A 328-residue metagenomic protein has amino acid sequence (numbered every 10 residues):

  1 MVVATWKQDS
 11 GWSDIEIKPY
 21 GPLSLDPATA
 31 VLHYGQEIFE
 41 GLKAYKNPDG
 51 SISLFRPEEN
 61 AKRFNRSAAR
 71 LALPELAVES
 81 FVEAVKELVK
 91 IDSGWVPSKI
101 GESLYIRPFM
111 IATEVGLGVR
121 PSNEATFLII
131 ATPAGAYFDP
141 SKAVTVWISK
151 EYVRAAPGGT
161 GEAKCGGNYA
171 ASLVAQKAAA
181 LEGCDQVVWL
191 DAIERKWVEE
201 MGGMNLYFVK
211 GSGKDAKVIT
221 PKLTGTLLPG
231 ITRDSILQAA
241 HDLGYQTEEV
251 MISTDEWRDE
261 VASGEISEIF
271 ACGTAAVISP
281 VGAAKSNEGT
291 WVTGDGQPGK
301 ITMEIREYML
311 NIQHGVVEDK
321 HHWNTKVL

Functional and structural regions predicted by a protein language model:
M1-L88, F109, G116-L328: Helix-start/capping segments and mature chain N-termini
L88-K99: Charged, gly/pro-rich active-site loop segments
P97-I111: Extended, Lys/Arg-enriched charged tracts that mediate electrostatic binding to polyanionic substrates
